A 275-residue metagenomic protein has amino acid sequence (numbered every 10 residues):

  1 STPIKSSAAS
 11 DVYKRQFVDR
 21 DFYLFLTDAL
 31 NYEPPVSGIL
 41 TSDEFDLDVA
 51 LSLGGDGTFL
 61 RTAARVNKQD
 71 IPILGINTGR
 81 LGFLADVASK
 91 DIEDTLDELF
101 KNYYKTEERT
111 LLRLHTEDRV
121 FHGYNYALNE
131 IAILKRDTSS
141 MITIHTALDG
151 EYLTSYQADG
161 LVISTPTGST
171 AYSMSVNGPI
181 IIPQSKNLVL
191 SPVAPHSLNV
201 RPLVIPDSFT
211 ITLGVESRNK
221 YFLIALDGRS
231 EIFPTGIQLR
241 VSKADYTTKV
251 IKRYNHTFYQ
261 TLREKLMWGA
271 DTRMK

Functional and structural regions predicted by a protein language model:
S1-Y13: Single conserved hydrophobic/aromatic residue that forms the stacking wall/gate of nucleotide- or nucleobase-binding
V18-A29: Short internal beta-strands
V36-L47: Short acidic low-complexity segments
D56-T58, L81, T167-S169: Short glycine-rich anion-binding loops that position phosphate/pyrophosphate groups of nucleotides and phosphorylated
L81-D159: Catalytic core of DAGKc-family lipid kinases
I133, D149-Y152, V200-K275: ATP/nucleoside-binding phosphotransfer catalytic cores, i.e., glycine-rich phosphate-binding loops
T154-A158, I163-N199: Gly/Ser/Thr-rich active-site loops/lids in small-molecule metabolic enzymes that frequently grip phosphoryl groups
